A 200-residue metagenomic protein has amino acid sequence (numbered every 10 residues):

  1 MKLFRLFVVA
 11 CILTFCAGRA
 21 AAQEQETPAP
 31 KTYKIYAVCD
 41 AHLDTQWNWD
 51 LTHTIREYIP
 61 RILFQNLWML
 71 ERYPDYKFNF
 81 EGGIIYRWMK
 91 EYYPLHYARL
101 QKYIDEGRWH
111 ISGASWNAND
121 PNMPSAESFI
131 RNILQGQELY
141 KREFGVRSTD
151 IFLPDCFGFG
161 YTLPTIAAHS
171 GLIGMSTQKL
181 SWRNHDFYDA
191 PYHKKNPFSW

Functional and structural regions predicted by a protein language model:
M1-R5: Positively charged n-region of N-terminal signal peptides that target proteins for export
L6-C16: Bacterial N-terminal signal peptides
G18-A22: Sec/Tat signal peptide C-region and signal peptidase I cleavage site
Q23-W200: Catalytic-domain carbohydrate-binding cleft regions of carbohydrate-active enzymes
